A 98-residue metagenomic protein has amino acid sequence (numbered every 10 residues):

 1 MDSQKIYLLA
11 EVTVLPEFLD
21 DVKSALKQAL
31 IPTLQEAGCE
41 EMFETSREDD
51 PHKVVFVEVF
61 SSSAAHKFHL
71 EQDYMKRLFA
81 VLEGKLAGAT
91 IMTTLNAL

Functional and structural regions predicted by a protein language model:
M1-I6, F43-H52, A80-L98: Glycine-rich beta-strand-turn "strand-cap" elements at beta-sheet edges
S3-L34, E44: N-terminal first-folded block
I6-T13, F43-L70: Short, well-ordered beta-strand segments in beta-rich or mixed alpha/beta enzyme and ligand-binding folds
V22-A25, S46, F56, V81: Hydrophobic alpha-helical segments with strong N-terminal bias
Q28-E40, V59-T93: An amphipathic, aromatic/His-enriched active-site/gating alpha helix that lines ligand/cofactor pockets
